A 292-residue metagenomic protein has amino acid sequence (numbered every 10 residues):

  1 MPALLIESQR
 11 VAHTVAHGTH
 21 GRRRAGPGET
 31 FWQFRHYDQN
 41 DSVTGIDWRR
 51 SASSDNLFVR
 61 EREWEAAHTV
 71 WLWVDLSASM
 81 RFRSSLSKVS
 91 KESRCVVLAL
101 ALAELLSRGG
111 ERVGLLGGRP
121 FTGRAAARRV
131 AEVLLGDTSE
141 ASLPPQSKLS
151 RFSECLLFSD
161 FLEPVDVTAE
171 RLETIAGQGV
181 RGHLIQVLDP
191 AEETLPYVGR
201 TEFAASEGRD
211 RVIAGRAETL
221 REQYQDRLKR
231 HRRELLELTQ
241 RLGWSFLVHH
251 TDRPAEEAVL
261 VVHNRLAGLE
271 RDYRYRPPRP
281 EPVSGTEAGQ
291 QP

Functional and structural regions predicted by a protein language model:
M1-G26, F31, R35-T44, R50 (+1 more regions): Exposed, interaction-prone extracellular/peripheral surfaces
